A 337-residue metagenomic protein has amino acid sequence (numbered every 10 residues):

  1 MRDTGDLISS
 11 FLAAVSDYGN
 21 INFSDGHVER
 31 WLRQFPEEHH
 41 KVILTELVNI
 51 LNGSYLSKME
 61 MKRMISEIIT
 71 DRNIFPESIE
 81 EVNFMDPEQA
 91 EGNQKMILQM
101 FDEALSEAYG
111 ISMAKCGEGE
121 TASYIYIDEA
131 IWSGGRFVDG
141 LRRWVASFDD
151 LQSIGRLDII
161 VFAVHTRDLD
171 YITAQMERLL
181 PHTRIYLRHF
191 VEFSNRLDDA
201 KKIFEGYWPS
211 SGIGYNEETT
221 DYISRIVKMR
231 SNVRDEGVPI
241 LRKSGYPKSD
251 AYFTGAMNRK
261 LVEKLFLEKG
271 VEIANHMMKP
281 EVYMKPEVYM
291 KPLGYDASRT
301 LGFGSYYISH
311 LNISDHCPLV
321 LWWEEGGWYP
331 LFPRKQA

Functional and structural regions predicted by a protein language model:
R2-E81, Q89, N93-Q94, A146-A337: PRPP-dependent phosphoribosyltransferase catalytic core
V82, A122-Y126: Generic beta-sheet signal
D86: Conserved short loop/turn motifs at secondary-structure junctions
Q99-Y109: Short helix-loop-beta junction
G110-T121: Short acidic low-complexity segments
T121-A122, I154: Short, well-ordered alpha-helix to beta-strand connector turns
I127-R136: Ser/Thr-glycine-rich phosphate-binding loops at phosphate-binding pockets of nucleotides, nucleotide cofactors
G135-V145: Eukaryote-skewed repeat-based solenoidal scaffolds used as protein-protein interaction platforms, primarily
